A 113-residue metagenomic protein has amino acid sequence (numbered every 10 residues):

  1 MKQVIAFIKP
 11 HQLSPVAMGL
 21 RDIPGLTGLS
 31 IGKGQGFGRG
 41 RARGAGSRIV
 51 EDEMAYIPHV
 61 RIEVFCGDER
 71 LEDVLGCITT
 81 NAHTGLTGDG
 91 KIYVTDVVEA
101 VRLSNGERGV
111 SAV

Functional and structural regions predicted by a protein language model:
M1-V113: Positively charged, small/polar-rich N-terminal and surface patches that mediate targeting and assembly and bind
